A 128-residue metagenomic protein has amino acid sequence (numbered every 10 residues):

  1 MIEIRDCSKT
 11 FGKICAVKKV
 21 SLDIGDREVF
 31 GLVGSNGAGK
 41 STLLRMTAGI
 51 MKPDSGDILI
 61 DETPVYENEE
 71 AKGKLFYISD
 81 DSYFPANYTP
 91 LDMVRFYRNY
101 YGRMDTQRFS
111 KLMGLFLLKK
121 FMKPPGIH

Functional and structural regions predicted by a protein language model:
I14-C15, E69: Short coil-to-beta microelement around the adenine-binding A-loop and adjacent beta1/P-loop entry of ABC ATPase
F30-S35: The feature captures the beta-strand-to-loop junction immediately N-terminal to the Walker
A48: Helix-to-loop junction immediately C-terminal to a conserved catalytic motif
G56-A71: Conserved ABC transporter NBD signature motif
D80-H128: ABC-family P-loop ATPase nucleotide-binding domains
